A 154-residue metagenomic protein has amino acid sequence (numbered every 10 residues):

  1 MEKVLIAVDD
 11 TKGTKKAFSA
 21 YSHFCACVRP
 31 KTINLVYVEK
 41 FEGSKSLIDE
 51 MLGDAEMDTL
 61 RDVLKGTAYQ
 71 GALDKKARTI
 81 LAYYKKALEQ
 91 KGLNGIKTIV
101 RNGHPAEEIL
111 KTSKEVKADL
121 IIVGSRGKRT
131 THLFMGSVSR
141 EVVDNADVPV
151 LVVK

Functional and structural regions predicted by a protein language model:
E2, D119, D147: Conserved acidic residues
E2-L64, K91: Small/aliphatic-rich secondary-structure junction motif
N34-V36, K97-R101, L151: General small-molecule cofactor/ligand-binding pocket signal
Y37, G124-R126, K154: Short secondary-structure boundary segments
K40, K75-I121: Structural beta-alpha unit
D58-T79: A short acidic, glycine-rich active-site loop that binds or catalyzes chemistry on phosphate/adenosine moieties
L120-D144: Glycine-rich, Arg-bearing micro-motifs that act as flexible, cationic patches
V148-K154: Short, flexible loop segments at boundaries between secondary-structure elements
